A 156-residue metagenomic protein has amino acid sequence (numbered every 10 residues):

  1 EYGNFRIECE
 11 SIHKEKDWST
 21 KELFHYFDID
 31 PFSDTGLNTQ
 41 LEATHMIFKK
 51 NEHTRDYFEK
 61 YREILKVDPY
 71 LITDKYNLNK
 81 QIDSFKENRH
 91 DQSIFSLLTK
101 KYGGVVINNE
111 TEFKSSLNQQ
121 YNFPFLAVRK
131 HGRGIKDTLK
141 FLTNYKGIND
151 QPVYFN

Functional and structural regions predicted by a protein language model:
E1-N156: Glycosyltransferase catalytic domains, chiefly GT-A lineage
